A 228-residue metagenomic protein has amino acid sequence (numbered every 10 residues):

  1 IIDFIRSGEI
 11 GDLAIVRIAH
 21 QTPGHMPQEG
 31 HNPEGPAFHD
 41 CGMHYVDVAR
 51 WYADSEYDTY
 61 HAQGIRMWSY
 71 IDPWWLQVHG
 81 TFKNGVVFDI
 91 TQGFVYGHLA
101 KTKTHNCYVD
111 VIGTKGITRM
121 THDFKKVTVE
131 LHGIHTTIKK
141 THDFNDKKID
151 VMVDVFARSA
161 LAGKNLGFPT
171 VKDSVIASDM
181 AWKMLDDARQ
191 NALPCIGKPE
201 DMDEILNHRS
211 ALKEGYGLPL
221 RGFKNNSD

Functional and structural regions predicted by a protein language model:
I1-S69, N191: Predominantly a Rossmann-like dinucleotide-binding segment in NAD(P)-dependent oxidoreductases
F4, R158-A160, D187-A188: Hydrophobic side-chain positions on well-ordered alpha-helices, corresponding to helix-helix packing/interface faces
G24-E29, V129-H135: The feature captures the short pre-catalytic strand/loop hairpin that immediately precedes and shapes the active-site
D40, V46-T128, D143-N145, D150-N165 (+2 more regions): Contiguous beta-strand/loop segments that form the cofactor/metal-binding neighborhood of enzyme cores
N84, K115, G133, N191-A192: Residue-level detection of beta-strand-connecting loop/turn positions
T136-T141, S159-A177, I196: Glycine- and charged-residue-rich phosphate/anionic-cofactor binding loop of Rossmann-like
M180-Q190: Short arginine-rich
